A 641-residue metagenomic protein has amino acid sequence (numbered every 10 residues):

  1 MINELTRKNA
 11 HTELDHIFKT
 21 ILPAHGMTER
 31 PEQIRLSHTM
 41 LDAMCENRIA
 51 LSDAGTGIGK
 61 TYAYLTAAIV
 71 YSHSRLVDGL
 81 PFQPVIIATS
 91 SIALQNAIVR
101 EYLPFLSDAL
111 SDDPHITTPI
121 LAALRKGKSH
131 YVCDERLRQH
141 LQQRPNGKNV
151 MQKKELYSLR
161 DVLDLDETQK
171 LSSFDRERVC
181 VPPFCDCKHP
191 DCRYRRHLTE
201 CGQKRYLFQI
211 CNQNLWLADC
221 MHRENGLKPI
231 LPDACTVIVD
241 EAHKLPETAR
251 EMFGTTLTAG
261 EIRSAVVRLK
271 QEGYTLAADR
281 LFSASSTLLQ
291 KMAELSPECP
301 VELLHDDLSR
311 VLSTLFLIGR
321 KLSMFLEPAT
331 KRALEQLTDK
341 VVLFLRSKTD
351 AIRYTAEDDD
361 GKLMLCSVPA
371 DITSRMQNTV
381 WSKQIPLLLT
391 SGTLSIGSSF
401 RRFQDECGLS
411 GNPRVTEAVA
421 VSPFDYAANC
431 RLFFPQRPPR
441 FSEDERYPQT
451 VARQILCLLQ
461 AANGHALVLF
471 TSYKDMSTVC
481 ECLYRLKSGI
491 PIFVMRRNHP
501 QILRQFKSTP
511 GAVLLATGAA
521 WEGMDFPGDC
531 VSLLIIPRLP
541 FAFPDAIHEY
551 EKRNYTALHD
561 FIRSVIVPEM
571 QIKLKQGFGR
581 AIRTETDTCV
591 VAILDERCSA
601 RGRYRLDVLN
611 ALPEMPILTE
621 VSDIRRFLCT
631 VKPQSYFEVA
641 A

Functional and structural regions predicted by a protein language model:
I2-P23, T28-P31, R75-Q209, Q213-N214 (+3 more regions): A substrate-engagement module of RecA-like helicase motors
E46-T66: Walker A/P-loop
Y64-T66, V70, N96, R100-P104 (+3 more regions): Signature of the SF2 helicase/ATPase Hel1-core->accessory helical subdomain module
Q83-A93, L388-G392, G464-T471, I593-L594: Conserved RecA-like ASCE P-loop NTPase motor core of nucleic-acid helicases/translocases
P183-L207, C220-K228, R320-P438, Y447 (+3 more regions): A contiguous, basic/glycine-rich beta-loop/short-helix subdomain that forms a polymer-engagement track
N378, Q436-T471: Conserved interdomain hinge at the start of the Helicase C-terminal
P435-E445, N498-S599: Conserved RecA-like P-loop NTPase helicase motor core
T471-R496: Conserved helicase motor "Helicase C" RecA-like lobe of SF1/SF2 P-loop NTPases
